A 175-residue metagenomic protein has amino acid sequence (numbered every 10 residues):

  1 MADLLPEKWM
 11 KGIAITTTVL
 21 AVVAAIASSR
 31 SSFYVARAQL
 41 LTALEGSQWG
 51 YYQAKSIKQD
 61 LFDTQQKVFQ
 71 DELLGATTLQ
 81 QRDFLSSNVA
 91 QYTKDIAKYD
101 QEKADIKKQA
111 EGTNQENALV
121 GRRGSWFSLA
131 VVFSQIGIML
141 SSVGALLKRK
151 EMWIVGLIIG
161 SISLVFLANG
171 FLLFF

Functional and structural regions predicted by a protein language model:
M1-R37: Hydrophobic secretory-pathway targeting helix
L4-K8, G12, V132-F175: Juxtamembrane interface at the cytosolic side of transmembrane helices
V19-V23, V35, V68, V89 (+5 more regions): Extended aliphatic helical segments
L20, L41, S56-Q59, A76 (+5 more regions): Residue-level detector of solvent-exposed, low-hydrophobicity positions
A25-G124: Cytosol/matrix-facing amphipathic helices and coiled-coil assembly/linker segments of eukaryotic membrane proteins
K108-L147: Coiled-coil termination/hinge junctions
